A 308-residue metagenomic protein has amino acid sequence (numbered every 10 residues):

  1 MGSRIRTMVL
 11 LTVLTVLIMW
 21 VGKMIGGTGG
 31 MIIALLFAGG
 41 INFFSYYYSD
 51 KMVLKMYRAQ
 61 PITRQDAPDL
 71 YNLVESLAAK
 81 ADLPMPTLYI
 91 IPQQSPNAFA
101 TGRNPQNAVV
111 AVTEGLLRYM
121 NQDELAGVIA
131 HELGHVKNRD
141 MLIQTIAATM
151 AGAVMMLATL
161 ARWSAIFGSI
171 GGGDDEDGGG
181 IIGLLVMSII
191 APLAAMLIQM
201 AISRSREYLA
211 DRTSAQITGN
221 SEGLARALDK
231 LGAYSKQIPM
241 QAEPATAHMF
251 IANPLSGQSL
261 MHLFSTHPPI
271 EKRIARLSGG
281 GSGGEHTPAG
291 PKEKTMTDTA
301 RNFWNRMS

Functional and structural regions predicted by a protein language model:
I5-T12, M31-L36, I182-V186: Hydrophobic alpha-helical transmembrane segments
M19-G30: Short, hydrophobic transmembrane alpha-helix segments
G27, V74-A78, S205-N220: An active-site-proximal "capping" alpha-helix that borders the catalytic cofactor pocket
A34-M52, E75, A79, G183-Q199: Transmembrane alpha-helices and immediately adjacent membrane-cytoplasm interface residues in multi-pass integral
S45-T145, M240-E243: Peri-catalytic and regulatory segments of divalent metal-dependent proteins
R139-I170, L224-Q237: Post-HEXXH active-site segment of zinc metalloproteases
A161-M187: Membrane-interfacial helix-loop-helix connectors in multipass membrane proteins
G179-S203, R212-S308: Cytosolic-facing loops and C-terminal tails of multi-pass membrane proteins
